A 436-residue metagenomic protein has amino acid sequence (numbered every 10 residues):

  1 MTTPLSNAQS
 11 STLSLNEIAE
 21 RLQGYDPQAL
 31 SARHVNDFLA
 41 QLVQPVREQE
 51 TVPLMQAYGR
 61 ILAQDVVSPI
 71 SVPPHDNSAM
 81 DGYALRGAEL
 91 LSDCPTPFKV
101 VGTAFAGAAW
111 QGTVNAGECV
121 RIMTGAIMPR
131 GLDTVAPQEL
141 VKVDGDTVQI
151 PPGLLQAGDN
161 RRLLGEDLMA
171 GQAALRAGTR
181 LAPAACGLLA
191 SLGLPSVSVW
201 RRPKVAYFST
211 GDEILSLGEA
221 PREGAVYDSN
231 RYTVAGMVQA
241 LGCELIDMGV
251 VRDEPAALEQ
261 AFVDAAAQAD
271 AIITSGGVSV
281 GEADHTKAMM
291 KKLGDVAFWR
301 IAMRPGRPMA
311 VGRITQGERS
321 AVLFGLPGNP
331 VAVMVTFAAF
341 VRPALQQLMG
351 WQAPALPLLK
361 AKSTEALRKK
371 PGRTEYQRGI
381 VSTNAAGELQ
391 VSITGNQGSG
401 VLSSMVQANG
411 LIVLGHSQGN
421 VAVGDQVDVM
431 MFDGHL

Functional and structural regions predicted by a protein language model:
M1-A32, P195-L326, P330-T336: Helix-rich terminal scaffold detector
M1-D93, Q352-Y376: Short, low-complexity N-terminal leaders and the immediately following helix N-cap/first helix
A8-P27, T51, Y83-D247, R252 (+3 more regions): Short, glycine/charged-enriched hinge/interface segments at domain edges or termini
R33-N36, E50-M55, Q64, G107 (+2 more regions): Flexible glycine/proline-rich
L39, G82, G171, Y207 (+4 more regions): Residue-level signal for inorganic ion chemistry
L62, P74-H75, V100, W110 (+8 more regions): Short, conserved secondary-structure segments in the cores of folded domains
V67-S71, I122, G158-R161, A190-S196 (+4 more regions): Glycine-rich, charged/polar anion/phosphate-binding loops that engage phosphate groups from diverse ligands
D76-S78, L90-D93, Q111-N115, M128-R130 (+13 more regions): Solvent-exposed alpha-helices and their adjacent loops that cap or buttress functional pockets in soluble metabolic
